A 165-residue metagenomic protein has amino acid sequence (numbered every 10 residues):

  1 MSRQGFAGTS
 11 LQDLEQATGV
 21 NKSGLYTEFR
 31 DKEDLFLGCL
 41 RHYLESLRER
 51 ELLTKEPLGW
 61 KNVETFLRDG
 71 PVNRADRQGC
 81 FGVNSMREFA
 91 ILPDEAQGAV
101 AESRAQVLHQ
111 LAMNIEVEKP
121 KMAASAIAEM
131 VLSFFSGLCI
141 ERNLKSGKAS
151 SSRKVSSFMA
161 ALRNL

Functional and structural regions predicted by a protein language model:
R3-D34: Helix-turn-helix
L11, E33, L37, R41 (+6 more regions): Short, structured helix-loop boundary elements
G38, E49-Q78, I127-V131: Hydrophobic alpha-helical connector segments
R41-L47: Short, basic, alpha-helical segments at the C-terminal edge of helix-turn-helix-like DNA-binding modules
L52, K61, P93-K119, A126-E129 (+1 more regions): Amphipathic alpha-helical packing segments from all-alpha helical-bundle domains
L67-G70, G82-M86, V131, F135-L138: Short alpha-helical scaffolding segments that buttress acidic/His motifs in well-ordered protein cores
R74-G98: Amphipathic alpha-helical segments used for helix-helix packing
L132-A149, A161-L165: Amphipathic C-terminal alpha-helical segment
